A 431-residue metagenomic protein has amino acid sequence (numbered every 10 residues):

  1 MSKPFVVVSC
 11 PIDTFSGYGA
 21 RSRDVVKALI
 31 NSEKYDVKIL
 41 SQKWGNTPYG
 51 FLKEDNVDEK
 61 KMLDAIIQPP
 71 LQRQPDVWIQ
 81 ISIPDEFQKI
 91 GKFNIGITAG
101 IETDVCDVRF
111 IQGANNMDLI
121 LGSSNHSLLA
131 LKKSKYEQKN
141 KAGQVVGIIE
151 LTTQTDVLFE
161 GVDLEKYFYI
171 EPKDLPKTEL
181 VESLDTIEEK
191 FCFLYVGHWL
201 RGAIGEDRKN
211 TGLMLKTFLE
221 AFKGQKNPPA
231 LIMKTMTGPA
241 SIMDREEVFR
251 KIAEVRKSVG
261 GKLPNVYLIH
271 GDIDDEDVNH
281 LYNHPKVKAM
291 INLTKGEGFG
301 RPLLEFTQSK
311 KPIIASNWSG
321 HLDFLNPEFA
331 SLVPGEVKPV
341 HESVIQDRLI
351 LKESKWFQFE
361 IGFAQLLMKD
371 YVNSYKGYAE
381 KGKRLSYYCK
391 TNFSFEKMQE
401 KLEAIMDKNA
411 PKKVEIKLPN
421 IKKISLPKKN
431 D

Functional and structural regions predicted by a protein language model:
M1-P75, A230, E400, I405: N-terminal pre-catalytic "stem/leader" segment of glycosyltransferase-like enzymes
V7-S9, N46-K133: Extended catalytic core of nucleotide-activated donor transferases of GT-like folds
R21-R23, K27-A28, L164-D277: Conserved catalytic-core segment of nucleotide-activated headgroup transferases in glycan assembly
L119-E179: Donor nucleotide-sugar binding/catalytic pocket of nucleotide-sugar-dependent glycosyltransferases
T237, E342, Q346-D431: C-terminal amphipathic helix plus adjacent low-complexity, charged tail appended to glycosyltransferase catalytic
H280-G298, K311: Acidic donor-binding loop of glycosyltransferase active sites
G300-L303, W318: Short glycine/serine-rich donor-binding loops of glycosyltransferases
P312-A315, S331-L332: Short hydrophobic beta-strand element within catalytic cores of glycosyltransferases and related nucleotide-activated
